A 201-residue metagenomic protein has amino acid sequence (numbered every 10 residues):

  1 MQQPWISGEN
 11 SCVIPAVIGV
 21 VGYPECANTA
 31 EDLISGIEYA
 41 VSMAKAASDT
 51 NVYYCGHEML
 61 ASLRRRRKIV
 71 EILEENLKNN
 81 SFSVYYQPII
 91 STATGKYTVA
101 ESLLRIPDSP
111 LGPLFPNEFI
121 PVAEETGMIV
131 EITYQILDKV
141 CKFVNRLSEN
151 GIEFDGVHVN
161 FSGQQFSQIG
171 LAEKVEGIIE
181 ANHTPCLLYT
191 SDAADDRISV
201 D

Functional and structural regions predicted by a protein language model:
M1-A16, K45, G112, S148-D155 (+1 more regions): Catalytic core regions of nucleotide second-messenger enzymes
M1-S7, S35-E38, I136-N145: Alpha-helical scaffold within the catalytic cores of cyclic-nucleotide enzymes
G8-A40, N51-C55, D155-S162: A short glycine-enriched loop-to-beta-strand structural element that forms part of the catalytic core of nucleotide
N10, G127-M128: Catalytic-site/binding-pocket detector for metal-dependent nucleotidyl cyclases and the c-di-GMP signaling machinery
P24-A27, Y39-S83, A93, A123-G127 (+1 more regions): C-di-GMP signaling machinery
R65-V122, N160: Active-site core of bacterial EAL-family cyclic-dinucleotide phosphodiesterase domains
T92-E101, M128-S191: Catalytic core of bacterial c-di-GMP phosphodiesterases, primarily the EAL and HD-GYP domains, capturing alpha-helical
Y189-D201: Single conserved hydrophobic/aromatic residue that forms the stacking wall/gate of nucleotide- or nucleobase-binding
